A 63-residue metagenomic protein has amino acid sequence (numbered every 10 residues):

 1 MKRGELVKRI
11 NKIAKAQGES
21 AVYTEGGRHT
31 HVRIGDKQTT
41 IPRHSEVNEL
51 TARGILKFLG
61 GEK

Functional and structural regions predicted by a protein language model:
K2-E25, R33-K63: Basic nucleic-acid-binding interfaces
T30: A cross-family detector of function-defining hotspots
